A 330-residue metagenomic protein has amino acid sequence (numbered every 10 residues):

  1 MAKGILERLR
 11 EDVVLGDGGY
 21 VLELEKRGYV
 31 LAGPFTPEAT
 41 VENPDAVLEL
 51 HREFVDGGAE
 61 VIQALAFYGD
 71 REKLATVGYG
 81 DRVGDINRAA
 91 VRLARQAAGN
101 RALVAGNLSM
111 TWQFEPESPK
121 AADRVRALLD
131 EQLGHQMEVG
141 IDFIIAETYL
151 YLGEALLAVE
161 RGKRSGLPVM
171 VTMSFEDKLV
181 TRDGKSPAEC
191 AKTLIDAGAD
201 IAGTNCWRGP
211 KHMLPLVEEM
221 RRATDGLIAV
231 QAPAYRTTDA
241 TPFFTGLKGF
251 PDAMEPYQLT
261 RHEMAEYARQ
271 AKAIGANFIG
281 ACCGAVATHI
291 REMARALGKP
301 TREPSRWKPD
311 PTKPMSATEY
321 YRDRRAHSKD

Functional and structural regions predicted by a protein language model:
M1-D330: Domain-level signal for soluble alpha/beta catalytic cores
